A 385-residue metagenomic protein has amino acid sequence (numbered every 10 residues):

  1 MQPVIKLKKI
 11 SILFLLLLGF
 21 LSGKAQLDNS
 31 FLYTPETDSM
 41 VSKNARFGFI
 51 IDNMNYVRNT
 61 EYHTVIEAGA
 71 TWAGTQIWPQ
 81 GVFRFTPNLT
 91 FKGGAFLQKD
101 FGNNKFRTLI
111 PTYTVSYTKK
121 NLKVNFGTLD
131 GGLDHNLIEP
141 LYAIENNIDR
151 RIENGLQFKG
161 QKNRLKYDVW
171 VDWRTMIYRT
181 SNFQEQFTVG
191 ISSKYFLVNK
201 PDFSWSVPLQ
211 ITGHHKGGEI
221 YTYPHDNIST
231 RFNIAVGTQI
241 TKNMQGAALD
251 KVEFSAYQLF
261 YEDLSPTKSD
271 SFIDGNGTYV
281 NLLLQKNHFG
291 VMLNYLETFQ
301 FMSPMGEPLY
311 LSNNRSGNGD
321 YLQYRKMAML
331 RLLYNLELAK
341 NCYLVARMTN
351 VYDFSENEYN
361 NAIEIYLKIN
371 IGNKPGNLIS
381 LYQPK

Functional and structural regions predicted by a protein language model:
Q2-S11: Bacterial N-terminal signal peptides that target proteins for export
L16-K24: Hydrophobic h-region of N-terminal signal peptides that target proteins for export in Gram-negative bacteria
A25-F106, I110-P111, V115-Y117, A362-E364 (+2 more regions): Beta-barrel outer-membrane channel/assembly domains of diderm bacteria
S42, W72, R84-P87, Y117-N121 (+3 more regions): A generic beta-sheet turn/junction motif
V57-N59, L133-L137, G217-G218: Short acidic/His/Gly/Ser-rich catalytic and metal-binding motifs that mark active-site loops of diverse hydrolases
A73, K105-R107, R150, E185 (+1 more regions): Short, glycine/acidic-rich beta->alpha junctions
G94, T112, K162-W170, R179-N182 (+1 more regions): Exposed, low-structure sequence patches enriched in small/polar residues
K123-K194: Surface-exposed coil loops of outer-membrane beta-barrel proteins
